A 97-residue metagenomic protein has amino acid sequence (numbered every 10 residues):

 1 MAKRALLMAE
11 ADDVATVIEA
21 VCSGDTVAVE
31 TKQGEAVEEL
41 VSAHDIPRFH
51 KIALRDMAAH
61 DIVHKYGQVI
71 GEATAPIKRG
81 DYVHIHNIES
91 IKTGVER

Functional and structural regions predicted by a protein language model:
A2-R97: N-terminal small-residue-enriched
